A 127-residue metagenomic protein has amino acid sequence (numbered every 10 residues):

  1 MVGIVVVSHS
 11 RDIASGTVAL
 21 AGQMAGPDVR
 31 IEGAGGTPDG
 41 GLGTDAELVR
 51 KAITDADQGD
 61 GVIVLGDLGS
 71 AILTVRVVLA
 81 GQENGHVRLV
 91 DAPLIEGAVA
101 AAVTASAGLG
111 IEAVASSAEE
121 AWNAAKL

Functional and structural regions predicted by a protein language model:
M1-L127: N-terminal loops that bind phosphate or other acidic moieties and the adjacent beta-alpha structural core
